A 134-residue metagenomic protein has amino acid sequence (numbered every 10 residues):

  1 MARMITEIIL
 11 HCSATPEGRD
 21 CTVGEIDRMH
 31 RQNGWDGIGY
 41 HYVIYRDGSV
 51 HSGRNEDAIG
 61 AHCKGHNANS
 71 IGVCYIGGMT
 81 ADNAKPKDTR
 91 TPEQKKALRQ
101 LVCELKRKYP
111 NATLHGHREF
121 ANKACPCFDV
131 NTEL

Functional and structural regions predicted by a protein language model:
M1-A58: Short, conserved "active-site rim" segments that organize catalytic pockets and cofactor/ligand binding
M1-S13, R46-V50, H66-N69, I76-L134: Basic/polar, cationic surfaces and motifs that engage anionic cell-wall and phosphate/carboxylate ligands
I38-Y40, V73, R107: Intrinsically disordered, low-complexity segments enriched in small/polar residues
A61-G65: Short, surface-exposed beta-strand/loop micro-motifs that present aromatic residues
